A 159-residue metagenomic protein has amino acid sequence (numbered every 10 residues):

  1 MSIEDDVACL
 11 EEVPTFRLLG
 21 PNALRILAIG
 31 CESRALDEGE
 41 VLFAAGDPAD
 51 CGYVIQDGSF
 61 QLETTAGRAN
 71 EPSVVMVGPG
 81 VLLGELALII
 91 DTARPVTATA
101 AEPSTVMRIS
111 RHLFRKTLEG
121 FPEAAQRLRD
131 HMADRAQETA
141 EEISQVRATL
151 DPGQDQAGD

Functional and structural regions predicted by a protein language model:
M1-V7: Short acidic alpha-helix initiation/capping motifs at coil-to-helix transition points, especially at protein N-termini
D6, N22-L24, R94-P95, H112-D155: A small-molecule sensor/coupling module
V7, E11-R68: Regulatory nucleotide-sensing modules
A8, P14-R17, E40-V41, V81-A87 (+2 more regions): Flexible, active-site-adjacent loop/turn segments at secondary-structure boundaries
A35-L36, L62, V106, A125-Q126 (+1 more regions): A short hydrophobic/aromatic micro-motif that marks alpha-helical segments and, especially, helix-coil
S73-D130: Cyclic-nucleotide recognition modules
G158-D159: Long, compositionally biased regulatory regions of eukaryotic proteins
